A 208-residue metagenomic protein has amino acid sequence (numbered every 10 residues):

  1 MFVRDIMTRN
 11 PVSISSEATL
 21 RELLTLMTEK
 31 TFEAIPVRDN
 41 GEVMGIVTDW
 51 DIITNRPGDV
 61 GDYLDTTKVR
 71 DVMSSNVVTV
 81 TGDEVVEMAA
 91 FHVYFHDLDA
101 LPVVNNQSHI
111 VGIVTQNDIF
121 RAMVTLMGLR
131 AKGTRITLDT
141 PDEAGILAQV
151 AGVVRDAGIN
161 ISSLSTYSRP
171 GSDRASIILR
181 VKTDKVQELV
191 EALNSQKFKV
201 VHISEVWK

Functional and structural regions predicted by a protein language model:
M1-N10, T48-T81, V85-H96, N106 (+3 more regions): Tandem CBS (Bateman) regulatory domains
I14-E17, T81: A short beta-loop-alpha structural element at the N-terminal edge of CoA-dependent acyl/N-acetyltransferase catalytic
M27: OB-fold/S1-family RNA-binding modules
F32-E33, L98-D99: Short loop/turn microsegments at loop-to-beta-strand junctions
R38, V104-N105: Core beta-strand residues in small-molecule sensory/regulatory alpha/beta domains
R174-T183: Short basic, glycine-rich beta-strand/loop surfaces that mediate nucleic-acid
